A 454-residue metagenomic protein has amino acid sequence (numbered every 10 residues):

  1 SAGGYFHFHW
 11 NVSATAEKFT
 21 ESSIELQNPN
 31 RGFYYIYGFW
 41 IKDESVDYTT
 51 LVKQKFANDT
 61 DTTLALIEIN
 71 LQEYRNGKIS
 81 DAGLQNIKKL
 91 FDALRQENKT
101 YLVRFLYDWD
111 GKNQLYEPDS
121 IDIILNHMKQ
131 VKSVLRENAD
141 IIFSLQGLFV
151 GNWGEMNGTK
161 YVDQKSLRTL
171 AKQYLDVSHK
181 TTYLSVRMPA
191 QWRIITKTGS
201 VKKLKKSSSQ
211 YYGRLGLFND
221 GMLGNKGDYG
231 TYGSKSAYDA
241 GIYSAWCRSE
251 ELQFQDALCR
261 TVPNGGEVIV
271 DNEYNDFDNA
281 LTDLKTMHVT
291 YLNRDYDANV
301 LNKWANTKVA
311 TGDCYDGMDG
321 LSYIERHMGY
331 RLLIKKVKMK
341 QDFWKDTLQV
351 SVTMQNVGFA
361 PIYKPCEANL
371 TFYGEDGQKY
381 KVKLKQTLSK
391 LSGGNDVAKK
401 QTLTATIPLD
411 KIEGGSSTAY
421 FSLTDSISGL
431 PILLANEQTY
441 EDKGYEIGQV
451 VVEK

Functional and structural regions predicted by a protein language model:
N11-T63, E68: Boundary/entry segment of secreted carbohydrate-active catalytic domains
L51-D108, I123, T182: Aromatic-lined substrate-binding rim segments of carbohydrate-active enzymes
L71-A82, N113-D122, G151-D163: The substrate-binding groove and active-site-proximal loops of carbohydrate-active enzymes, especially glycoside
G83-E97, E117-S144, K165-V177: An active-site-proximal structural segment forming one wall of the substrate-binding cleft that immediately precedes
L102-G111, V131-Q164: Active-site groove signature of glycoside hydrolases
S144-E155, T159-L301: Catalytic-core regions of glycoside hydrolase
F277-V337: Catalytic cores of secreted or luminal carbohydrate-active enzymes
E325-K454: Extracellular/luminal regions of secreted and cell-surface proteins that mediate adhesion/ECM remodeling
